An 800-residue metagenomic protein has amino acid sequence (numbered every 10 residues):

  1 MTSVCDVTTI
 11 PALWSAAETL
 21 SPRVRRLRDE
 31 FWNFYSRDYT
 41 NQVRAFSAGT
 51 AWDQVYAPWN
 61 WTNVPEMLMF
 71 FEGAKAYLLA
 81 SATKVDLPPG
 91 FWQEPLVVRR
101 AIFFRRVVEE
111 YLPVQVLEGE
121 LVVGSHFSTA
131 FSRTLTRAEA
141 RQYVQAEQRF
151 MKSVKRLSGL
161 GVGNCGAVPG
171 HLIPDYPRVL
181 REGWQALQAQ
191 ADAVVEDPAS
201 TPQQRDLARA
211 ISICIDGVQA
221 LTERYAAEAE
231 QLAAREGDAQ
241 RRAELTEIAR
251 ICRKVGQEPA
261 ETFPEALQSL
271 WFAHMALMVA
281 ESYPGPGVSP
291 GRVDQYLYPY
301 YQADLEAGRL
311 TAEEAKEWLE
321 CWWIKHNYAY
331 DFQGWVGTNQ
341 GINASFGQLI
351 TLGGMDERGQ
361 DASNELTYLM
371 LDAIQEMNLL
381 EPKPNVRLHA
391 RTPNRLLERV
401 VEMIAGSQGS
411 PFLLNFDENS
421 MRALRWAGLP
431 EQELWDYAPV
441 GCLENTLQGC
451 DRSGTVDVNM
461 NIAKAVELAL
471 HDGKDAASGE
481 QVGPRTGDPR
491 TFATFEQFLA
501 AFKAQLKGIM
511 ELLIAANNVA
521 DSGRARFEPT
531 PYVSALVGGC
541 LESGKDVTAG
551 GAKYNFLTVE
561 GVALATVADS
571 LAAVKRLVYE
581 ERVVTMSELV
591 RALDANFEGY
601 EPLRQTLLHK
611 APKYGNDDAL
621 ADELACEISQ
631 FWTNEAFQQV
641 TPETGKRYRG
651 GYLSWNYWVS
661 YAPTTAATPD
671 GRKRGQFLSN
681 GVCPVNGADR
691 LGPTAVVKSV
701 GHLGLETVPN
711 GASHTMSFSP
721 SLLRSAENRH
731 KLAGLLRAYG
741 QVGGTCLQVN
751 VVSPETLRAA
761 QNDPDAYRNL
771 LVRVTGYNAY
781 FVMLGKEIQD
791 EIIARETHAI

Functional and structural regions predicted by a protein language model:
T2-I211, Q240, E244-E247, I251-I800: Conserved catalytic cores of very large enzyme subunits
R209-A220: Extended non-globular scaffold/tether segments
A220, R224-A227, Q231, E247-R250: Extended, non-transmembrane alpha-helical coiled-coils
L232-R242: A conserved hydrophobic secondary-structure block that centers on an alpha-helix together with its immediately flanking
